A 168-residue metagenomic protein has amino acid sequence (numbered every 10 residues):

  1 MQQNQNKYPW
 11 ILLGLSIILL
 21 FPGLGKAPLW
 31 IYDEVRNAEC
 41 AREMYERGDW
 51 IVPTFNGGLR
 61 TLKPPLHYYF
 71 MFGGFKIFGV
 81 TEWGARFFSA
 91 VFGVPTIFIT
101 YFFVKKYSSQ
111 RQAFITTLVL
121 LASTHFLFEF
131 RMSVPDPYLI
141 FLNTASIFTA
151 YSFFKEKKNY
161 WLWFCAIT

Functional and structural regions predicted by a protein language model:
M1-T168: Membrane-integral, polyisoprenol-dependent glycosyltransferases of the GT-C/oligosaccharyltransferase superfamily
